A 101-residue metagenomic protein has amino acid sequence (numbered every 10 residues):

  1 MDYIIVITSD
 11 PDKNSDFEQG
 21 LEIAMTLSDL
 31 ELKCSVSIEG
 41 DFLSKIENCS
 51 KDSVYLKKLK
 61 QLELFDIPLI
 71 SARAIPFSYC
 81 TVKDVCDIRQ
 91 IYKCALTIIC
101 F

Functional and structural regions predicted by a protein language model:
D2-Q19, D41-S50: Short, glycine-rich nucleotide/cofactor-binding loops
Y3, C34, L69: Hydrophobic anchor at the start of a short beta-strand that flanks the dinucleotide cofactor-binding loop
D16-V36: Histidine-anchored nucleotide/phosphate-binding helix
E31, D66, C94-L96: Short, well-ordered alpha-helix to beta-strand connector turns
I38-K45, A74-P76: Short beta-alpha junction loops
K51-F77: A glycine-rich helix N-cap at a beta->alpha junction
L69-A72, T81-D87: Short acidic-hydrophobic, aromatic-tinged amphipathic segments that line or gate anion-handling sites
C86-A95: A short aromatic-anchored loop/beta-hairpin motif
